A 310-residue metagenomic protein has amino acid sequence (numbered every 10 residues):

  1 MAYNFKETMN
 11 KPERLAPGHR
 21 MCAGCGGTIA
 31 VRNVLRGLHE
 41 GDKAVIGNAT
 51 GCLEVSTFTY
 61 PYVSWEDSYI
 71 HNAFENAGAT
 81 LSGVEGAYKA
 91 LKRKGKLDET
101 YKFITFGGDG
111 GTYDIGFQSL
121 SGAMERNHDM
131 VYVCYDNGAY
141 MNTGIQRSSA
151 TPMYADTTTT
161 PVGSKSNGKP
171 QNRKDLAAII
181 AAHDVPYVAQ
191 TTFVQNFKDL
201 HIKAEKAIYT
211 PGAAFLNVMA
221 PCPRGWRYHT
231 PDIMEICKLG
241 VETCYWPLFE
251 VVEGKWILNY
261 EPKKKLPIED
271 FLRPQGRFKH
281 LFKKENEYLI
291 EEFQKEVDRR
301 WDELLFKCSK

Functional and structural regions predicted by a protein language model:
A2-Y132, I145-A155: Cofactor-binding active-site loop characterized by glycine-rich and histidine/acidic residues
K6-K11, G18, E99, S149-Y209: Conserved thiamine diphosphate
P12, G24-T28, F74-G78, P170 (+5 more regions): Electropositive phosphate-/nucleotide-binding environments in soluble metabolic enzymes
A49-G51, V218-P221: Short, well-ordered beta-to-alpha junction loops that form the rim of enzyme active sites and present histidine/acidic
E54, N137-N142, P223-G225: Short gly/pro/ser/thr-enriched loop/turn and capping motifs at secondary-structure boundaries
C134, V188-T192, F215-M219: Short, conserved beta-strand edge motifs with alternating hydrophobic and charged residues
P211-F215, W246: Active-site lining segments that contact anionic ligands and/or coordinate catalytic metals
A220-K310: Flexible, low-complexity linker and terminal segments
